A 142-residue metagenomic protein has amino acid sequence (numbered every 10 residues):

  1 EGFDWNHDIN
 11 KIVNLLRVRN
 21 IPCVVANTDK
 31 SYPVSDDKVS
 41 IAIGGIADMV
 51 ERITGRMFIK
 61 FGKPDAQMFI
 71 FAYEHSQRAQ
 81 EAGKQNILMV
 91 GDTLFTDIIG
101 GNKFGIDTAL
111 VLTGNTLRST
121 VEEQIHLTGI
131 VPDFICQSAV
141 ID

Functional and structural regions predicted by a protein language model:
E1-D142: Asp-based, Mg2+/Mn2+-dependent phosphohydrolase catalytic module
